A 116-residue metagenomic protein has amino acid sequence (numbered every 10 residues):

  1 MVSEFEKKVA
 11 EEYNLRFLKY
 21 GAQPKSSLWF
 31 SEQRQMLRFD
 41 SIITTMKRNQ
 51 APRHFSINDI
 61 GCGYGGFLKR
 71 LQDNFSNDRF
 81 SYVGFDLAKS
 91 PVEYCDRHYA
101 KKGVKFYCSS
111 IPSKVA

Functional and structural regions predicted by a protein language model:
M1-P24: N-terminal, positively charged/glycine-rich alpha-helical extensions of SAM-dependent methyltransferases
F5, R34-R38, L87: Soluble or luminal CAZymes and related metallo-dependent hydrolases
P24-S31: Surface-exposed cleft-lining segments at the edges of enzyme active sites
R34-P52: Conserved alpha-helix/loop element of class I SAM-dependent methyltransferases that forms part of the SAM/SAH-binding
R53-G63: Conserved class I S-adenosyl-L-methionine
N58, G66-S113: Class I SAM-dependent methyltransferase SAM/SAH-binding core
A116: Short SAM/SAH-binding signature in class I
